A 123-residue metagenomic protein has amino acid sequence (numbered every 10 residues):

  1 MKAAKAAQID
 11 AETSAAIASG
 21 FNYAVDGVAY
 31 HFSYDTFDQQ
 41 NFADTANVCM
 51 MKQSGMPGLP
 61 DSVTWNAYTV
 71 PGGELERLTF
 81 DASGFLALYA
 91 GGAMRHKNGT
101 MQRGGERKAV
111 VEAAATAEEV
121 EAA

Functional and structural regions predicted by a protein language model:
M1-A123: A preference for well-ordered globular domain cores that mediate specific macromolecular interactions or catalysis
